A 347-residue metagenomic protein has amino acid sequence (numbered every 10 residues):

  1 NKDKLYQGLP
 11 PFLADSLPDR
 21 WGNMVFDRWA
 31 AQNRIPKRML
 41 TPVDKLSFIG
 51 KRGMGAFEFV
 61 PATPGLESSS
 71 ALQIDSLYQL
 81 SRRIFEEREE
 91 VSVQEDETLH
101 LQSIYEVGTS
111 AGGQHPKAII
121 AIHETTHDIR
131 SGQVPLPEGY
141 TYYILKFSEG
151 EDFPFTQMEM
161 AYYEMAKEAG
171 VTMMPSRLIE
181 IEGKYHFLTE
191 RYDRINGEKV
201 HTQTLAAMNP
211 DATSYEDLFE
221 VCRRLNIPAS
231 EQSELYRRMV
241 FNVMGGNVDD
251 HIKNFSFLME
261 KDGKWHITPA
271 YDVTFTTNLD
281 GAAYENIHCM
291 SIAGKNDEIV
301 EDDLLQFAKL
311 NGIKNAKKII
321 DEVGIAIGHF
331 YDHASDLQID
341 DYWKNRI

Functional and structural regions predicted by a protein language model:
N1-I252, S256-I347: Phosphate/dinucleotide-binding and metal-coordinating scaffold of catalytic cores in nucleotide-dependent enzymes
